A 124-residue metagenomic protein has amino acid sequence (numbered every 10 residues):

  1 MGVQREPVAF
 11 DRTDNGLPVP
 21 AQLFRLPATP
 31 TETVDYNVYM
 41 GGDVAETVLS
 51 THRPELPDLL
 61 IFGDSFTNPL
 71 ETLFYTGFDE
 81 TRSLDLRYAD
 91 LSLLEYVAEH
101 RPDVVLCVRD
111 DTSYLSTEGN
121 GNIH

Functional and structural regions predicted by a protein language model:
M1-H124: Extracellular glycan-modifying ectodomains
